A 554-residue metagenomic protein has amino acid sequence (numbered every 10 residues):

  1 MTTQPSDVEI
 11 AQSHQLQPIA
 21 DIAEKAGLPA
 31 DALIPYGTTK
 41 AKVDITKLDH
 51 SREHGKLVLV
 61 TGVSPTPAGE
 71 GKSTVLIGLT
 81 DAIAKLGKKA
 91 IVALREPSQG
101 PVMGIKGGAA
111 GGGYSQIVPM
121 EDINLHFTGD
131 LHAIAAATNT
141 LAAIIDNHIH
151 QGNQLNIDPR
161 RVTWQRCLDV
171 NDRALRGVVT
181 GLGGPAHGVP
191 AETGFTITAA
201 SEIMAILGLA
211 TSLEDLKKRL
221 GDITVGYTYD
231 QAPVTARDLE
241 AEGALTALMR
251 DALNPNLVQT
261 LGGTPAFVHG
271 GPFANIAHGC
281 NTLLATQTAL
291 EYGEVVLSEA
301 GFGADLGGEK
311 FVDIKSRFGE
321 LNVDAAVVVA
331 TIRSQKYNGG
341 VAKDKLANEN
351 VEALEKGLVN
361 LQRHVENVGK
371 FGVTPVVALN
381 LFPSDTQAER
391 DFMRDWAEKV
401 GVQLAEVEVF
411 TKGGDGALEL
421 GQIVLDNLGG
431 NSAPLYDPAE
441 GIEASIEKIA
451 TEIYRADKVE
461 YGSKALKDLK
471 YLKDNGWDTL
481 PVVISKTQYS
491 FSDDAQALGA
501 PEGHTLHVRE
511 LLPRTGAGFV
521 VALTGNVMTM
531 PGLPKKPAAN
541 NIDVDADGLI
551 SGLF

Functional and structural regions predicted by a protein language model:
T2-F554: Flexible phosphate-sensing "switch/lid" loops adjacent to ATP/NTP-binding sites across phosphate-transfer
